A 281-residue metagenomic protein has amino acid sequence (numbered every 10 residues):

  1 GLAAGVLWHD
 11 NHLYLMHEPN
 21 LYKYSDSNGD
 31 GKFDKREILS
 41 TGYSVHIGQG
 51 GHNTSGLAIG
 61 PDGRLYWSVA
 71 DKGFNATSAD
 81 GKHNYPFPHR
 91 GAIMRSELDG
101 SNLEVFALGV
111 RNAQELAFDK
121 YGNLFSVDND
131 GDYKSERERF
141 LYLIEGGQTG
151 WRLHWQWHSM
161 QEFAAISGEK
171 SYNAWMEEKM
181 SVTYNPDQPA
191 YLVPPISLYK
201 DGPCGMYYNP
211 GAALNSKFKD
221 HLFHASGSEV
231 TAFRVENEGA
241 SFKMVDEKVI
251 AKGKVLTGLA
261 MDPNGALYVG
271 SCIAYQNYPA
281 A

Functional and structural regions predicted by a protein language model:
G1-A281: Beta-propeller domains with acidic blade repeats across secreted/periplasmic ectodomains and cytosolic WD/CNH propellers
